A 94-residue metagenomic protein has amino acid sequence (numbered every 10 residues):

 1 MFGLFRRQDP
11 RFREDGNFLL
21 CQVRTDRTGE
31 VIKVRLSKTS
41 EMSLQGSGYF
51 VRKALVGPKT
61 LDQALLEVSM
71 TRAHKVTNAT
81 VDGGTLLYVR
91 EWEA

Functional and structural regions predicted by a protein language model:
M1-E14, L86: Short Cys/His-rich Zn2+-coordinating modules
N17-C21: Short metal-coordination and nucleic-acid-contact micro-motifs, chiefly zinc-binding Cys/His arrays
Q22-R24, S69: Residue-level recognition of well-ordered beta-strand positions that form the cores of beta-sheet-rich folds across
R24-E30: Short Cys/His-rich metal-coordination motifs, predominantly Zn2+-binding knuckles/fingers
I32-E41: Short cysteine/histidine-rich zinc-coordinating motifs and their immediately flanking basic loops
M42-K59: Short microdomains enriched in Cys/His and/or Lys/Arg
A54-A94: Acidic, low-complexity intrinsically disordered segments
